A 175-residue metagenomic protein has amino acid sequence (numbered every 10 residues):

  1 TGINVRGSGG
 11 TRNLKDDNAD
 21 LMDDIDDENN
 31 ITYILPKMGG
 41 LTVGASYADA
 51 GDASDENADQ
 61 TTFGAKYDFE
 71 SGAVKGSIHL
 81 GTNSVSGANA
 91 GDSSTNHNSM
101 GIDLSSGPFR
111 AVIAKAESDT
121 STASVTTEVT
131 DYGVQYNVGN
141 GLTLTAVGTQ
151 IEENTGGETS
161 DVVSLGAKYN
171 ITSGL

Functional and structural regions predicted by a protein language model:
T1-L175: Outer-membrane beta-barrel proteins
